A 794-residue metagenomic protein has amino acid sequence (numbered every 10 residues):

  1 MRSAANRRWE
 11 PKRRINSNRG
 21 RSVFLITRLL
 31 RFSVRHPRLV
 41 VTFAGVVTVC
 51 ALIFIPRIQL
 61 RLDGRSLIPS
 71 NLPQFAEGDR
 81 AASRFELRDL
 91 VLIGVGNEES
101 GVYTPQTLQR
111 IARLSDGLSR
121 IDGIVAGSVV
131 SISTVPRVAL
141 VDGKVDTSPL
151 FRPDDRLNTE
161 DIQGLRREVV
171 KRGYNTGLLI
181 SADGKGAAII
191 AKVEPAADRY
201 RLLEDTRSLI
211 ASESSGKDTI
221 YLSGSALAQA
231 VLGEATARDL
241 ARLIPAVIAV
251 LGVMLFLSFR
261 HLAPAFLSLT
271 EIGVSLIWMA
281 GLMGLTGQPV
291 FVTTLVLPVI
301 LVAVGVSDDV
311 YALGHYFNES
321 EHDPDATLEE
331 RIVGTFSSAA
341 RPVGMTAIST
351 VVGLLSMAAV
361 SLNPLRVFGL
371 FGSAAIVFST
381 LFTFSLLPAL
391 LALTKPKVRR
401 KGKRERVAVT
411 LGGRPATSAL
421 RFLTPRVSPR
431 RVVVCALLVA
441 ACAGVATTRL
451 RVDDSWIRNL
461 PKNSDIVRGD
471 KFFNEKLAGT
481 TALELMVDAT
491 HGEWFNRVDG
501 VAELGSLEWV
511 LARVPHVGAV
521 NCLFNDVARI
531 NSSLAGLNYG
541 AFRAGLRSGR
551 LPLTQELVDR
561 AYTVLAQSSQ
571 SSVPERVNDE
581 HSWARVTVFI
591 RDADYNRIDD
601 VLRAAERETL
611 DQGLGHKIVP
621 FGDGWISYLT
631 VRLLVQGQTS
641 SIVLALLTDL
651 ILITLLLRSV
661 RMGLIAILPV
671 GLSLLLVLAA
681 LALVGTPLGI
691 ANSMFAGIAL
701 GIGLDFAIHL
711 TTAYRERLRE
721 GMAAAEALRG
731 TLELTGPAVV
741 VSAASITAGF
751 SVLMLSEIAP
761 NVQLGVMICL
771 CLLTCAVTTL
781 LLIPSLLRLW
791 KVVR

Functional and structural regions predicted by a protein language model:
R2, R8-I248: Membrane-proximal extracytoplasmic
R2-S3, R7, M279, M283-K401: Hydrophobic alpha-helical segments
R7, N16-L60, A389, K397 (+2 more regions): Signature of alpha-helical transmembrane segments and their immediate interfacial
V34, R238-Q288, A359-N363, S641-T686 (+1 more regions): Interfacial segments of transmembrane alpha-helices in multi-pass membrane proteins
V40, I55-V102, L108, R156-L179 (+8 more regions): Solvent-exposed, non-transmembrane loop/terminal regulatory segments of multi-pass membrane proteins
D79, S83, P153-L262, G273 (+2 more regions): Extracytoplasmic
M254, M283, G344-L387, L391-A392 (+3 more regions): Hydrophobic, glycine/alanine-rich multi-pass transmembrane helices and their short helix-loop junctions in large
L269, D308, E321-V360, I667 (+3 more regions): Pore- and gate-forming transmembrane helices of large, multi-pass membrane proteins
